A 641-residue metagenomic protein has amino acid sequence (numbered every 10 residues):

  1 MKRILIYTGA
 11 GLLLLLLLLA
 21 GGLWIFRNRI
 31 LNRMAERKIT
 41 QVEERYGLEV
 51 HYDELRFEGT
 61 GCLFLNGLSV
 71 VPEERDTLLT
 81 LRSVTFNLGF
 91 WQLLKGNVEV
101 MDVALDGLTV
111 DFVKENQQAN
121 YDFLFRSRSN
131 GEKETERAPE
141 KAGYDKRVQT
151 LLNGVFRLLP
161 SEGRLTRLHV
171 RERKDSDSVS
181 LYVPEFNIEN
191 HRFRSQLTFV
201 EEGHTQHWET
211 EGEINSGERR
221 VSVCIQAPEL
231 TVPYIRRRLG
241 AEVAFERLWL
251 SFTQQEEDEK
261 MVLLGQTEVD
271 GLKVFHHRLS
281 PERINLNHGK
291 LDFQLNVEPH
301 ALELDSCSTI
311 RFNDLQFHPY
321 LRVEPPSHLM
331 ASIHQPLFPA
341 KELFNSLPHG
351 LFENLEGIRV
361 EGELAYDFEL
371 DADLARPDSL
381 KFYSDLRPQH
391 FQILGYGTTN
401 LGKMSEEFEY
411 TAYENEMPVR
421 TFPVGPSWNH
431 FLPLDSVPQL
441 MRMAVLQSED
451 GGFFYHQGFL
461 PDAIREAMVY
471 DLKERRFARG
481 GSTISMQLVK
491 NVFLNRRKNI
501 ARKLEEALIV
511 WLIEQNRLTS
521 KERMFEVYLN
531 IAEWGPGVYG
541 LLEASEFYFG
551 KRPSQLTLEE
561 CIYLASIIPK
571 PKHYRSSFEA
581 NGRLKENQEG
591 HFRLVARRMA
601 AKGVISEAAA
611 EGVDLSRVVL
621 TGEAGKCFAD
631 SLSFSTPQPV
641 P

Functional and structural regions predicted by a protein language model:
M1-I6: Positively charged n-region of N-terminal signal peptides that target proteins for export
G9, L15-V71: N-terminal amphipathic/hydrophobic interface segments
I39-Y46, Q92, G163, A372: Hydrophobic, Leu/Ile/Phe/Ala-enriched alpha-helical segments that form helix-helix packing faces
Y46-L48, R75-T77, D175-D177, H204-Q206 (+1 more regions): Short acidic/polar mixed-charge low-complexity motifs
L48-Y52, F86, F293, V360: Generic structural motif
E54-R171, P184, R194-S222, R236 (+2 more regions): Flexible beta-edge/linker motif
V100, R147-P160, V179-V183, T198-P641: Juxtamembrane regions of bacterial inner-membrane/periplasmic proteins, predominantly the peptidoglycan biogenesis
V170-N190: Short, solvent-exposed loop/hinge segments that bridge or flank secondary-structure elements
